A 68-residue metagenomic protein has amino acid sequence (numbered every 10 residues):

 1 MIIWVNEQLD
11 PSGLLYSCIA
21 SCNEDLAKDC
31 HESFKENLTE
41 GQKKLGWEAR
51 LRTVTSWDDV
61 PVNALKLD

Functional and structural regions predicted by a protein language model:
M1-S17: Short aromatic-glycine-(Arg/Gly/Cys) micro-motifs in beta-strand/loop hairpins
N6-Q8, S21, L51: Short beta-strand element of the conserved SAM-dependent methyltransferase core
Q8-D10, E24, D59, L65: Intrinsic disorder/low-complexity segments
G13-D29: A short, exposed loop/beta-hairpin motif centered on an aromatic-Gly-Thr core
K35-D68: Short, mixed-charge low-complexity intrinsically disordered segments
